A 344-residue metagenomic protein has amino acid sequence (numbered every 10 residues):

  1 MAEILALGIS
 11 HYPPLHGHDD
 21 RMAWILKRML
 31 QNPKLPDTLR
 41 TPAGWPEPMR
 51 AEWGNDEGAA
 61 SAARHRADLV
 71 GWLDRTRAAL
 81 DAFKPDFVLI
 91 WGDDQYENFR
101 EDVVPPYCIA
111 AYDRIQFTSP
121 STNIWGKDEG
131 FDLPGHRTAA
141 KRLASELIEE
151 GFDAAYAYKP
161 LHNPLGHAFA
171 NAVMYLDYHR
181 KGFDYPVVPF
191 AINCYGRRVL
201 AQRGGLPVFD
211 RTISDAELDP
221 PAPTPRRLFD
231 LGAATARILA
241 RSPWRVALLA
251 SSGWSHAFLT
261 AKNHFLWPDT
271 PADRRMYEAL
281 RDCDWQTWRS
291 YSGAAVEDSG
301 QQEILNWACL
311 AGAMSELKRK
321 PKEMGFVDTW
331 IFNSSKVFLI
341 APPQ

Functional and structural regions predicted by a protein language model:
M1-F83, P105-D230, R241, T260-Q344: Flexible, D/E/H-enriched segments
D86-D93, F190, W244-W254: Beta-strand elements within well-structured catalytic alpha/beta cores of enzymes that handle phosphate/sulfate esters
V88, G92-A111, S255-H256: Active-site microenvironments of hydrolase-like enzyme catalytic domains
T224, R237-L248: Nuclease catalytic cores that cleave nucleic-acid phosphodiester bonds, predominantly acidic two-metal-ion
R227-T235, A247, W254-F258: Extracytoplasmic, non-cytosolic globular domains
